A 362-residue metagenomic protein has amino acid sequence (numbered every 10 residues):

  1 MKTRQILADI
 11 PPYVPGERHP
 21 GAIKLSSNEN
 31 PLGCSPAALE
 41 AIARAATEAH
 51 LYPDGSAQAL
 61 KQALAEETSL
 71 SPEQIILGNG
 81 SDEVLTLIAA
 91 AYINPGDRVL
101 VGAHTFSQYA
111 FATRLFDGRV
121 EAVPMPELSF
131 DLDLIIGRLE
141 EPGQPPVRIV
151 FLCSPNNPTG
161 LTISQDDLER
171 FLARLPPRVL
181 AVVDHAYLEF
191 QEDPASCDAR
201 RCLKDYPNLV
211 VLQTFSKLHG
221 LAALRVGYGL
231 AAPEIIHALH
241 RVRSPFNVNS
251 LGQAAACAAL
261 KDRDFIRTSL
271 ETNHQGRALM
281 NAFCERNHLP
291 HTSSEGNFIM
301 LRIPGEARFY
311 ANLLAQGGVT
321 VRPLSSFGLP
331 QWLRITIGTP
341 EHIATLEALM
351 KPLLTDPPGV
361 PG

Functional and structural regions predicted by a protein language model:
M1-L51, P146: N-terminal "arm"/small-domain region of PLP-dependent enzymes with the aminotransferase-like
A57-R98, F116: Phosphate-binding glycine-rich loop
S71-I75, P95-R98, R178, H185 (+2 more regions): Short acidic capping loops at alpha-helix termini that bridge into adjacent secondary structure
A91-L152: PLP-dependent aminotransferase-like
R114, L132-Q144, P158-A181, H185-L218: Active-site pre-lysine segment of PLP-dependent enzymes
D166, Q316-G317, S326-G362: PLP-dependent enzyme catalytic core of the Aspartate aminotransferase-like
N208-T292: PLP-dependent aminotransferase class I/II
H274, C284-G317, L333: Conserved PLP-binding catalytic core of the aspartate aminotransferase-like
